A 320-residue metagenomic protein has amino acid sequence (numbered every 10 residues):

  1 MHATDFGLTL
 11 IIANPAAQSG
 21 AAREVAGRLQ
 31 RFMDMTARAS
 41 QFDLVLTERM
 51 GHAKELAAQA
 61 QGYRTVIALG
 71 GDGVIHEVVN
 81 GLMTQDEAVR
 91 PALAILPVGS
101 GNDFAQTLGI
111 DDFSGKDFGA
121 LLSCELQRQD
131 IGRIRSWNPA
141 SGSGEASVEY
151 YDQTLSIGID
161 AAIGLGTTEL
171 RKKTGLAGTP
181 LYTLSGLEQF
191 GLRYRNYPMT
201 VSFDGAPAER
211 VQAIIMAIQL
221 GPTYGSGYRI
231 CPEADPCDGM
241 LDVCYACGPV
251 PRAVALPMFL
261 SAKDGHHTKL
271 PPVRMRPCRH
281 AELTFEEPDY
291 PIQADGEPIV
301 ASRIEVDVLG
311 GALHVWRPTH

Functional and structural regions predicted by a protein language model:
M1-L69, H76, K116: ATP/NTP phosphate-donor binding region
A16-A17, G71-V74, V98-G101, I157 (+1 more regions): Short glycine-rich anion-binding loops that position phosphate/pyrophosphate groups of nucleotides and phosphorylated
R23-V25, V79-L82, Q106-L108, R229-I230: Short amphipathic alpha-helical segments
T47, T84-I214: Catalytic core of DAGKc-family lipid kinases
V74-E87: Short Gly/Thr/Asp-enriched flexible loops that form oxyanion-binding sites at enzyme active sites
S156, D160, A217-C231, P298: Glycine-rich phosphate/pyrophosphate-binding beta-alpha loops
F203-R210, R229-H320: ATP/nucleoside-binding phosphotransfer catalytic cores, i.e., glycine-rich phosphate-binding loops
